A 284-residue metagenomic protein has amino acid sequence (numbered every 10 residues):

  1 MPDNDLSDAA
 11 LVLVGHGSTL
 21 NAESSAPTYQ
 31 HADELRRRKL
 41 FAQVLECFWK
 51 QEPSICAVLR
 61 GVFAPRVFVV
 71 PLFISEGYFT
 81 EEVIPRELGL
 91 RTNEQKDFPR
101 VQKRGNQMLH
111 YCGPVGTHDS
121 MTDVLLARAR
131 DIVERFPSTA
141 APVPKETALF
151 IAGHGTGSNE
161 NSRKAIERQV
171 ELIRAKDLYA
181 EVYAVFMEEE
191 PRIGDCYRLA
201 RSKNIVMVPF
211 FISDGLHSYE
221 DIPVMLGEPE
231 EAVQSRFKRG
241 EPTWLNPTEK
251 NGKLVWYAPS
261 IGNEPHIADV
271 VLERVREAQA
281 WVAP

Functional and structural regions predicted by a protein language model:
M1-P284: Active-site-proximal alpha-helix that buttresses catalytic centers in soluble enzyme cores
